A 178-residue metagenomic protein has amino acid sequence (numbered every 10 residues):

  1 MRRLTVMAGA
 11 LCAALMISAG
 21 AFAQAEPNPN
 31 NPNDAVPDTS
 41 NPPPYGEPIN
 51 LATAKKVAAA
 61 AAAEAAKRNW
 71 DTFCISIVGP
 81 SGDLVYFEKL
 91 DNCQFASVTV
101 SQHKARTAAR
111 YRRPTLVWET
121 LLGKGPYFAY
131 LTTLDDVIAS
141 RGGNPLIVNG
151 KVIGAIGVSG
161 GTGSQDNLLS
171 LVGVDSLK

Functional and structural regions predicted by a protein language model:
M1-G9: Bacterial N-terminal signal peptides that target proteins for export
L4, A14-L15, G154: Residue-level marker of intrinsically disordered, low-complexity segments enriched for small/polar residues
A8-G20: Bacterial N-terminal signal peptides
Q24-K178: Flexible, solvent-exposed loop/hinge segments and secondary-structure transition points
